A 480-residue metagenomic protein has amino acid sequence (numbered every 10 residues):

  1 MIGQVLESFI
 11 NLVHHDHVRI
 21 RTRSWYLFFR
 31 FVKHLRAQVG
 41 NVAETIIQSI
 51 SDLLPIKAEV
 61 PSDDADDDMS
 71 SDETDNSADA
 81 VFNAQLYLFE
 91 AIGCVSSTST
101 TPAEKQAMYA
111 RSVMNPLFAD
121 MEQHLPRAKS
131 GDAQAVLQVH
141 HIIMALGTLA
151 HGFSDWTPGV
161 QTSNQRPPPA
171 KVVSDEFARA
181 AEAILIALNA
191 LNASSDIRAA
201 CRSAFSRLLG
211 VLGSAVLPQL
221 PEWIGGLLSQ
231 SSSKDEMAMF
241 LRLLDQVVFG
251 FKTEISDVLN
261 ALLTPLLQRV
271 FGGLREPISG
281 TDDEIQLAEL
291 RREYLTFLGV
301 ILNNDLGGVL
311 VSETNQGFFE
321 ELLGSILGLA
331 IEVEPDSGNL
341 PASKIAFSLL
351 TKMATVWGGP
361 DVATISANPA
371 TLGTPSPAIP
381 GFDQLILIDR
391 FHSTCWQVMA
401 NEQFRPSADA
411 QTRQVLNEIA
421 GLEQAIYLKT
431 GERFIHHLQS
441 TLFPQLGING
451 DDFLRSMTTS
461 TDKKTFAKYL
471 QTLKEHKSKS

Functional and structural regions predicted by a protein language model:
M1-S480: Karyopherin-beta/Importin-beta family HEAT-repeat alpha-solenoid scaffold
